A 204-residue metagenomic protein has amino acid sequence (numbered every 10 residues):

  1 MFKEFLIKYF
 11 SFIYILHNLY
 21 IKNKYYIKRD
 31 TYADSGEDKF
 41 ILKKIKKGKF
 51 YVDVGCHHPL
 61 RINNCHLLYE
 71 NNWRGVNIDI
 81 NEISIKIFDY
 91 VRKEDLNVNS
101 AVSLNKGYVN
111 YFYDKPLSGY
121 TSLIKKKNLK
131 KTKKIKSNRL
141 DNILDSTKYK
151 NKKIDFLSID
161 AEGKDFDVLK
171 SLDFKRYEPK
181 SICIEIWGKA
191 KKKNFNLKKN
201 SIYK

Functional and structural regions predicted by a protein language model:
M1-K204: Phosphate/nucleotide-binding beta-alpha loop and adjacent structural elements of enzyme active sites
